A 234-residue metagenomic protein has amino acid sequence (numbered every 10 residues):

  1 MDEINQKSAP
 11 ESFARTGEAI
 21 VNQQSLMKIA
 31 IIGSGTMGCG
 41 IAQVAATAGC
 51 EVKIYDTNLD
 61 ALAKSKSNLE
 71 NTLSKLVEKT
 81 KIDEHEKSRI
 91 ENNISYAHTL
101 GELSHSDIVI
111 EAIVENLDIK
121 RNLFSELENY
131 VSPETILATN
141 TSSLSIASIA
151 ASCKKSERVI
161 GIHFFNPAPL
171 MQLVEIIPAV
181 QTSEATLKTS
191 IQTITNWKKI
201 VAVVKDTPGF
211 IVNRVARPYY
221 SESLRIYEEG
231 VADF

Functional and structural regions predicted by a protein language model:
D2-T72, K79, Y130: NAD(P)+-binding Rossmann beta1-loop-alpha1 motif at the extreme N-terminus of oxidoreductases
A45, K66, E70-V77, I110 (+5 more regions): Structural signal for hydrophobic packing residues in well-ordered secondary-structure cores of soluble enzyme domains
C50, K155, I176-T207, R217-F234: Internal alpha-helical scaffold of NAD(P)-dependent oxidoreductase catalytic cores
K53-K87, I176-T186, V201, P208-A216: Rossmann-like dinucleotide-binding cores of NAD(P)H-dependent redox enzymes
T57-K64, K75-L137, S143-S145: Rossmann-like NAD(P)-binding element
N122-L173, P178-I191: Rossmann-fold NAD(P)-binding glycine/threonine-rich loop
